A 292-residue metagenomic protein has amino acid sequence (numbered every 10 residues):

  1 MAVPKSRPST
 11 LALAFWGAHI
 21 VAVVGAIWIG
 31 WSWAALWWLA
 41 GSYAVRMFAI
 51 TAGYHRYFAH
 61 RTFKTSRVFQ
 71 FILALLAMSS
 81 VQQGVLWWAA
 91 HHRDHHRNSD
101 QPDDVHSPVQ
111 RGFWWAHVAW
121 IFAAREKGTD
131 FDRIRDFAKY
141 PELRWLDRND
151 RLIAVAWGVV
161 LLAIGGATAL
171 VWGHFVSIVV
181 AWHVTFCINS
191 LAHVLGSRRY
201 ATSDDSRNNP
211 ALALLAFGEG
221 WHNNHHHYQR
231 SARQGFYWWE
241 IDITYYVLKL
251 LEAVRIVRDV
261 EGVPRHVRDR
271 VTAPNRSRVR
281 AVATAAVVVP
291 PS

Functional and structural regions predicted by a protein language model:
M1-C187, L191, S231-S292: Non-catalytic, topology-defining segments of multipass membrane proteins
G25, G112, G196, G218-G220: Glycine-centered flexibility motif
I134-E142, R198-W221, H225-Y228: Active-site-proximal inter-transmembrane loops
S190, V194-R199: Transmembrane-cytosolic junction motif
